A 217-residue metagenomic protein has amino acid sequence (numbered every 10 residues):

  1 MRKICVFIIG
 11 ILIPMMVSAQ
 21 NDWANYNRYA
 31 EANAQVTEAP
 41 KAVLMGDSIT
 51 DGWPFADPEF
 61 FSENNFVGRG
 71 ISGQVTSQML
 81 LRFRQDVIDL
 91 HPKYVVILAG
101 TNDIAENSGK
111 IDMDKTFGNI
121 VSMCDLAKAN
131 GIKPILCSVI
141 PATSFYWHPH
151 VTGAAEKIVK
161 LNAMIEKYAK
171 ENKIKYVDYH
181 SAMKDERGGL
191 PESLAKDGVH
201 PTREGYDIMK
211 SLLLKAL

Functional and structural regions predicted by a protein language model:
M1-I4: Positively charged n-region of N-terminal signal peptides that target proteins for export
G10-I11: Hydrophobic alpha-helical transmembrane segments of integral membrane proteins, especially lipid-exposed positions
S18-Y94: Serine-esterase "nucleophile elbow" of acetyl-processing enzymes
E59-N65, L81-L217: Alpha-helical cap/lid subdomain in secreted, periplasmic, or secretory-pathway luminal O-acyl-processing enzymes
